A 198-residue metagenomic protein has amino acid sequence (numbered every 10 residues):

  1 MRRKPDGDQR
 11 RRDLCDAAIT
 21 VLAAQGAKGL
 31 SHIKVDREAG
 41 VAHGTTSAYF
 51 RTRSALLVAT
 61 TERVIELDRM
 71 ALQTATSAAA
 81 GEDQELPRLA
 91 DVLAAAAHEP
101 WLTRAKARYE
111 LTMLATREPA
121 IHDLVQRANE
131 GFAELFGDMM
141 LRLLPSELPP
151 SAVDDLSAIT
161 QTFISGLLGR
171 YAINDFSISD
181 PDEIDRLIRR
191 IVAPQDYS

Functional and structural regions predicted by a protein language model:
M1-Q9, T20, D196-S198: N-terminal intrinsically disordered/low-complexity leader segments
R3, H122, Q126, R142-S198: Hydrophobic/aromatic-rich alpha-helical bundle segments in the mid-to-C-terminal region
G7, L22, V41-T45, E85 (+1 more regions): Anionic, Ser/Thr-rich low-complexity intrinsically disordered regions
R10, R53, T60, V64 (+5 more regions): Hydrophobic/aromatic residues within well-ordered alpha-helical segments
R10-D13, T20-A55, A59: Helix-turn-helix
T52, L114-P119: Short loop-to-helix capping motifs
A59-E62, M70-A105, L156-T160: Hydrophobic alpha-helical connector segments
T74, P100-Y109, P119-L144, D155 (+1 more regions): Amphipathic alpha-helical packing segments from all-alpha helical-bundle domains
